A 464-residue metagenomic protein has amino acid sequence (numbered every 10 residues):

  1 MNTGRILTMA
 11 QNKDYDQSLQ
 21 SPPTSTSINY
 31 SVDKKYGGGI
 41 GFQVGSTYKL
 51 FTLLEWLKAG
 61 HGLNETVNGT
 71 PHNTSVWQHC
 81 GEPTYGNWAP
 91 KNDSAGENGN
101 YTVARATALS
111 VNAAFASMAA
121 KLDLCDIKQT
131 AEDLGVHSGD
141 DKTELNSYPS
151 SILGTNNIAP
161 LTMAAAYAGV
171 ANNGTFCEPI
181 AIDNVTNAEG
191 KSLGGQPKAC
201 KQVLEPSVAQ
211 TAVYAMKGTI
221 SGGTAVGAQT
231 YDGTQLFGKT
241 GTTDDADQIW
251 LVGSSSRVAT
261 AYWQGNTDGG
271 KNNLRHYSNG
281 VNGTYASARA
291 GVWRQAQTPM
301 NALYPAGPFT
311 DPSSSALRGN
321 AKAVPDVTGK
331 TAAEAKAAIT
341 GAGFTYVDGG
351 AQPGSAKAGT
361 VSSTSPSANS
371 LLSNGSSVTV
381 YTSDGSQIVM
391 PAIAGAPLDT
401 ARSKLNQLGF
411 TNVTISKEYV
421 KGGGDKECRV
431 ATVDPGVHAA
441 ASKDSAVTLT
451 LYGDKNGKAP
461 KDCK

Functional and structural regions predicted by a protein language model:
M1-L7: Short, glycine-anchored, charge-dense loop/turn motifs used at functional sites
L7-N12, S18-V44, Y48, T66 (+3 more regions): A penicillin-recognizing enzyme superfamily signal
K34-F42, P90-S94, T102, A113-A119 (+5 more regions): Second-shell loop/turn segments in exported
L50, L54, E65, A104-R105 (+11 more regions): Solvent-exposed, polar/charged alpha-helical surfaces in well-ordered, non-transmembrane soluble domains, broadly
H61-I127, A188-G218: Conserved catalytic neighborhood of penicillin-recognizing serine enzymes
Q78, T175, K198, K426 (+1 more regions): Extracellular secreted precursors and ectodomains with disulfide-bonded cysteine-rich loops/domains
G81, Y85, D123-A165: Mid-domain, small-residue-enriched loop/turn segments at the edges of structured enzyme/sensor domains
A302-K464: Ligand-recognition elements built from short beta-strands and adjacent flexible loops
